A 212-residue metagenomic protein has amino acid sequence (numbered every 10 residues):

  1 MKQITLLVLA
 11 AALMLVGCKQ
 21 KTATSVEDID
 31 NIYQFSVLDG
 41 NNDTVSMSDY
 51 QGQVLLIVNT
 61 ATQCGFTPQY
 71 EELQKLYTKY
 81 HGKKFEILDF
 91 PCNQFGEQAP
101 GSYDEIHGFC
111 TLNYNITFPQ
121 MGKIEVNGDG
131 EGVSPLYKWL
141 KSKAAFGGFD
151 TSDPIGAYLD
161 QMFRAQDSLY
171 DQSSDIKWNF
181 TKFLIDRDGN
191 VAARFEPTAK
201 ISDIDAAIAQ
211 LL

Functional and structural regions predicted by a protein language model:
K2-L9: Sec-dependent signal peptide recognition, specifically the positively charged N-region followed immediately by
L15-G17: C-terminal motif of bacterial Sec signal peptides marking the signal peptidase cleavage site
K21-S48, P68: N-terminal "domain-start" segment that seeds a small globular fold
Q51-V54, T62-Q63, T67-P91, T111-Y114: Conserved helix-turn-beta segment immediately C-terminal to the redox Cys motif in thioredoxin-like folds
N59, K84-G101, T117-D129: Thiol-based oxidoreductase modules, predominantly thioredoxin-like and allied folds used for disulfide exchange
N115-P197: Thiol/selenol-based redox catalytic cores and closely related redox-interacting motifs
A192-L212: Non-catalytic, surface beta->alpha helical segment in thiol-disulfide oxidoreductase systems
